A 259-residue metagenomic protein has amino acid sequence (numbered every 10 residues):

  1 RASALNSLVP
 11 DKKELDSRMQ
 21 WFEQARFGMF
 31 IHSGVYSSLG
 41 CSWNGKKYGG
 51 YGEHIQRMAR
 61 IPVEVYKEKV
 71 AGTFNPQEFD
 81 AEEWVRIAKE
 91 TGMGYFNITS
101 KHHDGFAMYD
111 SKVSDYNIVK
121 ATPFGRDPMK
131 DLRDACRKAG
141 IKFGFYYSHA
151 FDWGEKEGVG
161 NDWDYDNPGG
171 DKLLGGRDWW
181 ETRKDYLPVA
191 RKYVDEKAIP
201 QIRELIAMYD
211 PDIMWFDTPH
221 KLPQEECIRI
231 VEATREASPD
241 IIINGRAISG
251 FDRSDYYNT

Functional and structural regions predicted by a protein language model:
A2-T259: Mature catalytic domains of secreted/periplasmic carbohydrate-active enzymes
